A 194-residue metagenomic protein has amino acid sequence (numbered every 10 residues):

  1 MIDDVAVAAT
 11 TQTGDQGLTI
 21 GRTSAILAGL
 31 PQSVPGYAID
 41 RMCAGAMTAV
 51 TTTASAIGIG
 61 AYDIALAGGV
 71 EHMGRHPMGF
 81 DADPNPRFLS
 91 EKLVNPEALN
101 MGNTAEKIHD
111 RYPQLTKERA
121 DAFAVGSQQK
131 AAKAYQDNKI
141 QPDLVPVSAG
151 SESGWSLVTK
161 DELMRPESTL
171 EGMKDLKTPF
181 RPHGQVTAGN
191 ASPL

Functional and structural regions predicted by a protein language model:
M1-D3, L115-T116: Helix N-cap / loop-to-helix initiation motif
D3-A6, A67, Q141-L144: Short beta-strand segments at enzyme active-site cores
V5, A9-D63, P96-N103, E167-P193: Conserved catalytic cysteine-centered active-site region of acyl-thioester-dependent Claisen-condensing enzymes
T13, H72-G74, A131, P193-L194: Glycine-rich nucleotide phosphate-binding loop and flanking beta-alpha elements of Rossmann-like dinucleotide-binding
G17-L18, H76-M78, L157-D161: Short, well-ordered secondary-structure micro-motifs
I39-V70, H109, P113-K139: Active-site-proximal alpha-helical scaffold in enzymes
A54, G58-R111: Flexible glycine-/small-residue-enriched beta->alpha junction loops that bind anionic phosphate/pyrophosphate groups
R119-L194: N-terminal extracellular/periplasmic Venus flytrap/periplasmic-binding protein-like
